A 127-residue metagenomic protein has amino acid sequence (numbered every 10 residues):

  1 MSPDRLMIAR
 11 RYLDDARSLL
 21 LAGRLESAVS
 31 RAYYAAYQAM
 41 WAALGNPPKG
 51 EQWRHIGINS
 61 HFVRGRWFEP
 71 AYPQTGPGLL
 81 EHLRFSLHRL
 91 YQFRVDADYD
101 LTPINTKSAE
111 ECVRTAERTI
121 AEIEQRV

Functional and structural regions predicted by a protein language model:
M1-V127: Terminal alpha-helical segments
